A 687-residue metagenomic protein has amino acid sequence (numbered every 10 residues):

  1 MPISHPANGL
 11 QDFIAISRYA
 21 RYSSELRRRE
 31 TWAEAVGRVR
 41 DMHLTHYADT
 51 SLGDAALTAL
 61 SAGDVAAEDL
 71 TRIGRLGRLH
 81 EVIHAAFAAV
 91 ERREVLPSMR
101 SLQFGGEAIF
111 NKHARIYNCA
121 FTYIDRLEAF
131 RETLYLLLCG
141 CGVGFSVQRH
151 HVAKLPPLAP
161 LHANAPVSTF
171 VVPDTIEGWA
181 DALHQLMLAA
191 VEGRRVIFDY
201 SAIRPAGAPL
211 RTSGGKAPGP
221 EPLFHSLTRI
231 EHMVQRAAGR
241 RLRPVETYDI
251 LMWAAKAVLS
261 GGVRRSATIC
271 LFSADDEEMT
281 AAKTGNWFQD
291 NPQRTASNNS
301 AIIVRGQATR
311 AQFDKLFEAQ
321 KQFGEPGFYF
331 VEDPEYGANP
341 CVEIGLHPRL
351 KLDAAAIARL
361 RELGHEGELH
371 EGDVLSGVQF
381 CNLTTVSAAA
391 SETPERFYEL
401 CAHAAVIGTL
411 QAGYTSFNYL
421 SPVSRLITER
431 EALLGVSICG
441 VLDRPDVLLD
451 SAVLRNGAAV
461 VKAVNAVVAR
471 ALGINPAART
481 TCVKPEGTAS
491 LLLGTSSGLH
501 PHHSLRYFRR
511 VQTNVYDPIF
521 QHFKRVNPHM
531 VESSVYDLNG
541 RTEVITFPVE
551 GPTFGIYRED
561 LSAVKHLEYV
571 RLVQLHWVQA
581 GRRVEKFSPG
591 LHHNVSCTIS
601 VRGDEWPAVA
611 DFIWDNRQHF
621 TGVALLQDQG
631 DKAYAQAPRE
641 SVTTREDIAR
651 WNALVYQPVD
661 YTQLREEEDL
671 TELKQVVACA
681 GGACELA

Functional and structural regions predicted by a protein language model:
M1-A687: Extended catalytic cores of very large enzyme megasubunits
